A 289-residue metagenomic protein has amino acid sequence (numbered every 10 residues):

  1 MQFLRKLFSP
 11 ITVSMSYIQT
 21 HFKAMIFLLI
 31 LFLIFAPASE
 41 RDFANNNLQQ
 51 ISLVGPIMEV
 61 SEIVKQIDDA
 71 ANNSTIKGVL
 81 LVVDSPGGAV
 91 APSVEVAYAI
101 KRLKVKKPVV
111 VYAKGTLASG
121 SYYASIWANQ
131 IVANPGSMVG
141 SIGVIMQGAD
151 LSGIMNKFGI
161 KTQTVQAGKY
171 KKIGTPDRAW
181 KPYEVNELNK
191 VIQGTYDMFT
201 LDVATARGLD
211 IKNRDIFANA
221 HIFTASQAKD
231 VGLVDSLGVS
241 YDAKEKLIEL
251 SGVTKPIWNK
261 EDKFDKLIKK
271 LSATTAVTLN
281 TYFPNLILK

Functional and structural regions predicted by a protein language model:
M1-V111, G115-L117, Q130-N134, Q147-K289: N-terminal organellar transit peptides
T116-G120, M138-I142: Short gly/pro/ser/thr-enriched loop/turn and capping motifs at secondary-structure boundaries
Y123-A124, I154: Hydrophobic/aromatic ligand-binding patch that stacks against planar heteroaromatic rings of cofactors or nucleotides
A124-S125, A228: Hydrophobic/aromatic residues within transmembrane alpha-helices of multi-pass small-molecule transporters
